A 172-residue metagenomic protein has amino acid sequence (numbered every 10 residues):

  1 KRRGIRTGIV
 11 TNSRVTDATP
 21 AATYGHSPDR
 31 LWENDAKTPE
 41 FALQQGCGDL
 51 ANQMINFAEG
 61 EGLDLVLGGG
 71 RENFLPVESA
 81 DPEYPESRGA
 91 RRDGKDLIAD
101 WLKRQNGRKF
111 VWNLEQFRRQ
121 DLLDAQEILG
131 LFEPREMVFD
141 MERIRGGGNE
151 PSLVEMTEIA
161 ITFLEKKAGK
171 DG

Functional and structural regions predicted by a protein language model:
K1-S152: Surface-exposed loop and adjacent secondary-structure segments within mature catalytic domains
E59, E165-A168: Residue-level signal for alpha-helix termini/capping positions
M156: Substrate-binding/charge-relay-adjacent region of secreted/lumenal peptidase catalytic domains
I159-E165: Membrane-embedded translocation segments of transport machinery
D171-G172: Short acidic, glycine-rich surface-loop motifs adjacent to enzyme active sites
